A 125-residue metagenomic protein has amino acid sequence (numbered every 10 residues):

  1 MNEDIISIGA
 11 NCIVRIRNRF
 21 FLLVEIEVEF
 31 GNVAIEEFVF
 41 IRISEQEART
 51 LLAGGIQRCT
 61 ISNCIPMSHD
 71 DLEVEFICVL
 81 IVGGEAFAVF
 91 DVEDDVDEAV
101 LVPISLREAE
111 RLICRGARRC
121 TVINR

Functional and structural regions predicted by a protein language model:
M1-D4, P66-M67, I123-R125: Short intrinsically disordered terminal tails
I5-S7, L72: Short solvent-exposed loop/turn micro-motifs enriched in small/polar/acidic residues
V14-R115, R119: Acidic, low-complexity, intrinsically disordered interaction modules
